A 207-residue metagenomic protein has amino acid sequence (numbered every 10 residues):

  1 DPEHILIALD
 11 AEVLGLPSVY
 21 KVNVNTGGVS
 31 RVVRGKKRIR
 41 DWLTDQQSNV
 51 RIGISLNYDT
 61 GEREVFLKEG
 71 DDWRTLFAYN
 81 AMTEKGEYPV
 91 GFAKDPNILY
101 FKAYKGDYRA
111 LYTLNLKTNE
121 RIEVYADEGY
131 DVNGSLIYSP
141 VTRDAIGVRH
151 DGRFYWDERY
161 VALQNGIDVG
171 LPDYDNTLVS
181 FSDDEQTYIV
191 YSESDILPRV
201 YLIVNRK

Functional and structural regions predicted by a protein language model:
D1-K207: Peripheral, non-catalytic segments that deliver or gate enzyme domains
